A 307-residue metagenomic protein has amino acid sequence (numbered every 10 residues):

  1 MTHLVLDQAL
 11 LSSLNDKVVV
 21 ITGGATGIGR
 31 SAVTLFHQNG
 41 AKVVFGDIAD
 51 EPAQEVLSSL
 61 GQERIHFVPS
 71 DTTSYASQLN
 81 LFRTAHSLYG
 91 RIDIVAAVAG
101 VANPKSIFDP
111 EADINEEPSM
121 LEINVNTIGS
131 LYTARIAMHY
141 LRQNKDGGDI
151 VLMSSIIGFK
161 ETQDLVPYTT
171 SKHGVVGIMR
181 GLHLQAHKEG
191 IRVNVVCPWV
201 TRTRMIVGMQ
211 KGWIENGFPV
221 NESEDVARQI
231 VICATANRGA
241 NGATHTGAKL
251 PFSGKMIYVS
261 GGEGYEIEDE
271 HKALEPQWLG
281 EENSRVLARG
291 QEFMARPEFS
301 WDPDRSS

Functional and structural regions predicted by a protein language model:
L6-V44: Canonical Rossmann dinucleotide-binding motif of NAD(H)/NADP(H)-dependent dehydrogenases/reductases, specifically
N39, K160, G181-I191, V200 (+1 more regions): Active-site-adjacent segment of SDR/Rossmann-fold oxidoreductases
N39-E55: Conserved glycine-rich Rossmann-like NAD(P)H-binding loop of the short-chain dehydrogenase/reductase
A102-M120, D164-P167: Conserved mid-core segment of classical short-chain dehydrogenase/reductases
A134, S171: Active-site helix of classical SDR
S155: Residue(s) in the substrate-gating loop at a strand-loop-helix junction that position the organic substrate next
V195, E215-S306: C-terminal helical subdomain
